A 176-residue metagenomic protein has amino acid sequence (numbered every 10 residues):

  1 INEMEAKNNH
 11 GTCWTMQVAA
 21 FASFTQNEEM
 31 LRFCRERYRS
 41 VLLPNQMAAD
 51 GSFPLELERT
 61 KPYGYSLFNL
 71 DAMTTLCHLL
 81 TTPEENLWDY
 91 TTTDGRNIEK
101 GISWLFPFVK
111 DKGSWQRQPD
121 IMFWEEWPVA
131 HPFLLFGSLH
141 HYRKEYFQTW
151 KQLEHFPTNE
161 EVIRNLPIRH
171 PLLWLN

Functional and structural regions predicted by a protein language model:
I1, S40-D50, T93-K112: Short, mixed-charge aromatic SLiMs
I1-P54, H155-P157, I163-W174: Active-site lining segments of carbohydrate-active enzymes
N2-N9, L57-L67, T92: Short, solvent-exposed segments of well-ordered alpha helices
N8-A22, Y63-H78, E99-G101, A130-L134: Well-ordered alpha-helical segments within folded domains of soluble proteins
A22-E36, H78-E99, S138-K151: Structural helix-adjacent loops and short alpha-helical linkers that scaffold large soluble proteins
S23, M47, H78, T82 (+2 more regions): Charged/polar positions within long, soluble alpha-helices
E29-A49, E56-E85: Active-site-proximal binding-pocket segments
L79, P83, K100-W104, S114-N176: Terminal, non-catalytic domain-edge segments
